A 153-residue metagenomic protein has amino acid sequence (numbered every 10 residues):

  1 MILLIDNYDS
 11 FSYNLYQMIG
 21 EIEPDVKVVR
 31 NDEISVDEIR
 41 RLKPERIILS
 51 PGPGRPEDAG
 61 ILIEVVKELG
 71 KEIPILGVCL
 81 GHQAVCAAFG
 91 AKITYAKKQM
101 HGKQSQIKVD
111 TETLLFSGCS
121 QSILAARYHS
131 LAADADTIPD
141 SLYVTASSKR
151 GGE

Functional and structural regions predicted by a protein language model:
M1-I73, L80: N-terminal beta1-alpha1 cap of cysteine-dependent amidohydrolase-like domains
I5-S10, L15, I19, I75 (+5 more regions): Structured catalytic cores of enzymes that bind and process phosphorylated ligands/cofactors
N14, E33-D37, G60-E64, I93 (+3 more regions): A generic local structural motif
L15, I39, A88, Q106 (+1 more regions): Short, well-ordered secondary-structure micro-motifs
V26-V28, I93, V144: Generic structural signal for residues in well-ordered beta-strands
R30, Y95, R127: Short loop/edge segments at beta-strand edges and connector loops that shape dinucleotide/nucleotide cofactor-binding
P44-T113, S117-G118, L124: Cysteine-nucleophile active-site neighborhood
T113-E153: Catalytic beta-strand/loop cores that center a nucleophilic Ser/Cys/Thr and support acyl-enzyme chemistry
